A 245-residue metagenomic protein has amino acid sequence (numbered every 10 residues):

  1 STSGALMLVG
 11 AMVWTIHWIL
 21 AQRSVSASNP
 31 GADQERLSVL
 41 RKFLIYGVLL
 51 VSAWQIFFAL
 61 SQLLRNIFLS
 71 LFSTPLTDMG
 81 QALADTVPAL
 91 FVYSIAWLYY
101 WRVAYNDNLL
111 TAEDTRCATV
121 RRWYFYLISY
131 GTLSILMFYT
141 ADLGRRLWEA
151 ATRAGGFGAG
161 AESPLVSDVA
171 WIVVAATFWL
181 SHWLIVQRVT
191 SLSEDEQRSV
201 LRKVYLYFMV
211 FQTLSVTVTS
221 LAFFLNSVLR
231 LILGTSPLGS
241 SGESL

Functional and structural regions predicted by a protein language model:
S1-L245: Hydrophobic/aromatic interaction determinants used to assemble and anchor large protein complexes
